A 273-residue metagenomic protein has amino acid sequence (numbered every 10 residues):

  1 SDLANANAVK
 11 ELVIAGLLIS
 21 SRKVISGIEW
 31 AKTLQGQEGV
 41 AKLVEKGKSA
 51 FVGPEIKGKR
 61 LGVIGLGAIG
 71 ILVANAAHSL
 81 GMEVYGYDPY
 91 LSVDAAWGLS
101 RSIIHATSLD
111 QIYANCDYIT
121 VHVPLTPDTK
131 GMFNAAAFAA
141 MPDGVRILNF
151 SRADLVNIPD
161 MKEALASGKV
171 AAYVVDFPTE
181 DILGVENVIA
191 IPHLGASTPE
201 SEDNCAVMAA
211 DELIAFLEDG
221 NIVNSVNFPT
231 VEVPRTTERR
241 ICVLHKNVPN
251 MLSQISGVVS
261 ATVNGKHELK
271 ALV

Functional and structural regions predicted by a protein language model:
S1-A4, S151, H193-G195: Short beta->alpha connector loops at strand-helix junctions that form conserved, small/polar/Pro-enriched
D2-R60, N224: Phosphate-binding beta-alpha-beta segment of Rossmann-like dinucleotide-binding domains, i.e., the NAD(P)
K10-E29, N75-M82, V207-N221, S256 (+1 more regions): Oxidoreductase and adenylate-handling cofactor-binding alpha/beta cores
K59, I64-G67: Glycine-rich Rossmann-fold phosphate-binding loop(s) that bind the pyrophosphate of adenine dinucleotide cofactors
G70-I71: N-terminal Rossmann-fold NAD(P) dinucleotide-binding loop
V84-G86: Short beta-strand "acidic-cap" motif of Rossmann-like dinucleotide-binding folds
P89-I182, S197: Rossmann-like adenosine-cofactor binding region
D181-E186, L194-V273: NAD(P)-dependent dehydrogenase/reductase Rossmann-like domain
